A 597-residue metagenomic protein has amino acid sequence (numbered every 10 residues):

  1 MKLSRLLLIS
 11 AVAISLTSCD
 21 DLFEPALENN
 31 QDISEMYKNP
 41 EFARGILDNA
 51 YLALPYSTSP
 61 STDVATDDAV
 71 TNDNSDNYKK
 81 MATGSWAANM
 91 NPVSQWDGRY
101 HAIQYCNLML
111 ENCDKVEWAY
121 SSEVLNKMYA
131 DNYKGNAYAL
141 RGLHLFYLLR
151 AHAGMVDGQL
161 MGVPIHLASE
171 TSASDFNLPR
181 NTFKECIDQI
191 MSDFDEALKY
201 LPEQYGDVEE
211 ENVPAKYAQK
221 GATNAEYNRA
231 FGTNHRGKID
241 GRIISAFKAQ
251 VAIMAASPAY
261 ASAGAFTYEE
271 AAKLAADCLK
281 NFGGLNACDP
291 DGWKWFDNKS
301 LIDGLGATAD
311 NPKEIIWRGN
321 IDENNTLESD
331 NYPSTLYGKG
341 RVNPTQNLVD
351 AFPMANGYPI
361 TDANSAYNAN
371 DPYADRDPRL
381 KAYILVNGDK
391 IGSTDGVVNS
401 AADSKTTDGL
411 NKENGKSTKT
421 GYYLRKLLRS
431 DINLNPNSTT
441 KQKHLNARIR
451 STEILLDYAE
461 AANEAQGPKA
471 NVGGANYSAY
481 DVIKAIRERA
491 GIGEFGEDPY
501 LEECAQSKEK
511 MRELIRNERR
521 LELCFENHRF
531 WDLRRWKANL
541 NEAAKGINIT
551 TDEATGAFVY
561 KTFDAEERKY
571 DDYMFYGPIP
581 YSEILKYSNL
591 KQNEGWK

Functional and structural regions predicted by a protein language model:
M1-T17: Sec-dependent bacterial lipoprotein signal peptides
L7, D20-K79, K134, L148 (+6 more regions): An aromatic- and glycine-enriched ligand-binding surface/loop that stacks and positions planar moieties
C19, R99-A102, K184, M191 (+6 more regions): Long, intrinsically disordered, low-complexity segments
E41, G45, L52, N77-G154 (+7 more regions): Conserved, well-structured interaction surfaces
V116-A130, P202-H235, A263, N471: Short helix/loop segment immediately N-terminal to the Walker
M155-D157, L167-S172, A276-L279, D481-I492: Short edge-strand/loop segments of extracellular domains
P378-I486: C-terminal substrate/ligand-recognition segments
